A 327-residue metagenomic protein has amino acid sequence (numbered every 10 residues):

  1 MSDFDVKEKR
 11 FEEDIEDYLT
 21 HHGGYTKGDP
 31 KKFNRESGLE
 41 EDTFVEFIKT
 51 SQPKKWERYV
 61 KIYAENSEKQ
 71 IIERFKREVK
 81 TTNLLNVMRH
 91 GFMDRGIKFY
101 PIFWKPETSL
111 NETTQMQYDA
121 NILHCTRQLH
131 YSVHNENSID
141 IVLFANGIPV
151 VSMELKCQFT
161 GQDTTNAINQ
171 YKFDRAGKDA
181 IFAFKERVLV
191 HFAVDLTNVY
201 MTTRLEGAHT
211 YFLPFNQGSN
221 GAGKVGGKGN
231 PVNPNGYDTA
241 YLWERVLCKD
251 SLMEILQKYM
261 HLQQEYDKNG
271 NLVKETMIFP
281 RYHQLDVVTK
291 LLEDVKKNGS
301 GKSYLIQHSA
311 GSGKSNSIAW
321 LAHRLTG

Functional and structural regions predicted by a protein language model:
S2-G327: ATP-dependent helicase/translocase motor core
